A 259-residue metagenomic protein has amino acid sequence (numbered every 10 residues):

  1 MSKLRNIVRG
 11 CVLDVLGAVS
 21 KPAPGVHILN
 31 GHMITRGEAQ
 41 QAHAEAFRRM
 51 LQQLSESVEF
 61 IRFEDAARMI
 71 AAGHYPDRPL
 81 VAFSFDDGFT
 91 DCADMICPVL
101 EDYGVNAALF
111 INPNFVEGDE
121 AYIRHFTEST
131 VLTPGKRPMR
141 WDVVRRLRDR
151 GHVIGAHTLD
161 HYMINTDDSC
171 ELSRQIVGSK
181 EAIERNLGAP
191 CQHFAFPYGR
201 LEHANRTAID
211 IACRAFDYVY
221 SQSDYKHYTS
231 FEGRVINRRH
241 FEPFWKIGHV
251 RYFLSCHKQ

Functional and structural regions predicted by a protein language model:
M1-S84, D91, T166-S169, S173-Q259: C-terminal active-site subregion of NodB/CE4 polysaccharide deacetylases
L29-I34, N112-P113, A156-L159: Short loop/turn segments at strand-loop or loop-helix junctions that form parts of catalytic or ligand-binding pockets
R36-Q41, F63-R150, R185, F196: Active-site beta->alpha N-cap acidic-glycine motif
E56-S57, Y103, D149-G151, A215: Structured helix-beta-strand junction loops
A107, I154, C191: Hydrophobic anchor at the start of a short beta-strand that flanks the dinucleotide cofactor-binding loop
N114-E117, D160-Y162, L201: Short, catalytically relevant binding-site loops at active-site mouths
M139-V144, R148-E171: Histidine/lysine/aspartate-rich catalytic loop segments that bind and position anionic ligands
